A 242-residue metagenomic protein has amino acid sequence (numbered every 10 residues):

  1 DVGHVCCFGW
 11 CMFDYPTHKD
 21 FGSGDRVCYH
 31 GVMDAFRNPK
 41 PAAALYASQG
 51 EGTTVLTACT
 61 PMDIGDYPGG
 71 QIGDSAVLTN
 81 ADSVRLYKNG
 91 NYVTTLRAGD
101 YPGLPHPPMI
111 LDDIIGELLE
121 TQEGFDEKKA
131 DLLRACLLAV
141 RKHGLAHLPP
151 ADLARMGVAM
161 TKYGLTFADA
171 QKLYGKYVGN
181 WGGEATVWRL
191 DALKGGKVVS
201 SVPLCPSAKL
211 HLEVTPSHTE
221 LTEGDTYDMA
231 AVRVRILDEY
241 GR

Functional and structural regions predicted by a protein language model:
D1-D169, G196: Extended substrate-binding grooves/exosites of carbohydrate-active enzymes
G65-G70, E220-A230: Short, solvent-exposed loop/linker segments at the N-terminal edge of repeated beta-sheet extracellular domains
S75-T79, D228-R242: Beta-strand-rich structural segments
D82-R85, W188, V232: Short beta-strand/loop motifs in extracellular/secreted proteins, especially within beta-sandwich accessory domains
T95, G196-L210: Edge beta-strands of extracellular beta-sandwich domains
G183-V187, Y227-M229: Extracellular Ig-like/FN3 beta-sandwich strand-entry sites
D191-K197, L237: Beta-strand-rich extracellular modules
P206-D225: Low-complexity, acidic Ser/Thr/Pro/Gly-rich terminal tails and inter-domain linkers that flank the onset of structured
